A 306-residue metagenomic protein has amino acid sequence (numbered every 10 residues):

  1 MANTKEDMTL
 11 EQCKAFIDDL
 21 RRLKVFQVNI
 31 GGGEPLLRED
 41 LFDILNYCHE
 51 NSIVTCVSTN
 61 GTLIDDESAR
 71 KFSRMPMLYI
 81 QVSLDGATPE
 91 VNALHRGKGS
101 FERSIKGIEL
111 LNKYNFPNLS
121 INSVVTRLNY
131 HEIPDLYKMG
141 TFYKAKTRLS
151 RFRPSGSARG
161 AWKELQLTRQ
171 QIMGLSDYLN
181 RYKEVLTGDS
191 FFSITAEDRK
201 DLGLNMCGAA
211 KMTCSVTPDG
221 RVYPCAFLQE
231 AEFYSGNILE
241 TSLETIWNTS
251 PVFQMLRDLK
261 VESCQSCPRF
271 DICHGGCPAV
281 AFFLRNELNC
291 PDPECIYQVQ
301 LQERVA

Functional and structural regions predicted by a protein language model:
M1-T4, D18-R22, L243, E303-A306: N-terminal pre-core extensions flanking Radical SAM catalytic domains
K5-M8, G33, R96, E164-L167 (+2 more regions): Pocket-edge positions in alpha/beta enzyme catalytic cores
D7-P154, R159: Radical SAM/AdoMet-radical enzyme domain recognition
L23, N51, M75, Y143 (+4 more regions): Structured helix-beta-strand junction loops
I64, N92-H95, L167, V185 (+5 more regions): Short clusters of hydrophobic/aromatic residues that line enzyme substrate/ligand-binding pockets
E132-D135, T141-F142, K146-L149, R153-A231 (+1 more regions): A C-terminal junction/extension of Radical SAM enzymes
F227-A306: Flexible mid-to-C-terminal extensions adjoining Fe-S/redox cofactors in radical SAM and related proteins
